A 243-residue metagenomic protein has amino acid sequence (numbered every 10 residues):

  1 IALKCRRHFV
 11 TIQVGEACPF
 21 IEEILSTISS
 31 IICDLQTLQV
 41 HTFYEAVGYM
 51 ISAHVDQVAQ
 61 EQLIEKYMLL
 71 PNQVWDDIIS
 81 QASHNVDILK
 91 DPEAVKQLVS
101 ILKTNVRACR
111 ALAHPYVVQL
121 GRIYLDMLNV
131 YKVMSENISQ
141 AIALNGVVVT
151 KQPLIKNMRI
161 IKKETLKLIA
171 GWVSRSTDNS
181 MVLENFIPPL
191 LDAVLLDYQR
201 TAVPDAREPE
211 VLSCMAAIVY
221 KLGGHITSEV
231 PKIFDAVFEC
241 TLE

Functional and structural regions predicted by a protein language model:
I1-E243: Karyopherin-beta/Importin-beta family HEAT-repeat alpha-solenoid scaffold
